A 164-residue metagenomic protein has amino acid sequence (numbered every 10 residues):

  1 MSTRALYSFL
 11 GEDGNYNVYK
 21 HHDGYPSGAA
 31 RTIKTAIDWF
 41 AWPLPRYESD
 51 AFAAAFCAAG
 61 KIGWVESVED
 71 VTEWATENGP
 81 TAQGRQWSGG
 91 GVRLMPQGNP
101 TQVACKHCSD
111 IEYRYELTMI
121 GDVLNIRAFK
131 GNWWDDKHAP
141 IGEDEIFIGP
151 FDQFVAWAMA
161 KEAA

Functional and structural regions predicted by a protein language model:
M1-T32: Short, extreme N-terminal segment that most often corresponds to the first beta-strand
T35-A164: Low-complexity intrinsically disordered segments
